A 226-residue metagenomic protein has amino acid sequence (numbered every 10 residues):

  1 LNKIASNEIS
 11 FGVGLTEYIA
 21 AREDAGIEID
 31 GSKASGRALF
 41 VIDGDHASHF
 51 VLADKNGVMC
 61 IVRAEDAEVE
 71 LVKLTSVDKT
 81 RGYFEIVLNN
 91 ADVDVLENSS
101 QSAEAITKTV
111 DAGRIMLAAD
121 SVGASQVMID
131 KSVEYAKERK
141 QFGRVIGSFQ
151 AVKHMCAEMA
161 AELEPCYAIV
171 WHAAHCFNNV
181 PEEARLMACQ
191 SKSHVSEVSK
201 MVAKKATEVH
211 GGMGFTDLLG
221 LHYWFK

Functional and structural regions predicted by a protein language model:
N2-D130: FAD-binding core of flavoproteins
N7-E8, K33, V95, S99 (+1 more regions): Alpha-helical interface subdomain recognition
